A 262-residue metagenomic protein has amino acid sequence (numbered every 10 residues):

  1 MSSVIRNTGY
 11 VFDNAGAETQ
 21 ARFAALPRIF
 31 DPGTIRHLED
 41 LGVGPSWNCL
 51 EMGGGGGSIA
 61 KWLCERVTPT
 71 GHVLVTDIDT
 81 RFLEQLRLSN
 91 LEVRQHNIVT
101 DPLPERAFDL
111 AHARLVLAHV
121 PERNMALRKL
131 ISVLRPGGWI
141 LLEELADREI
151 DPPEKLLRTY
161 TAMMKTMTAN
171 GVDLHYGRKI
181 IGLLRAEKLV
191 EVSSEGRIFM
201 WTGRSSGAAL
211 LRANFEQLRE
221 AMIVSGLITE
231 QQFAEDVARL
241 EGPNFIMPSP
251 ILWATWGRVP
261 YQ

Functional and structural regions predicted by a protein language model:
R6-D31: Class I SAM-dependent methyltransferase Rossmann-like catalytic core, especially the SAM/SAH-binding loop
A25-W47, W62: Conserved alpha-helix/loop element of class I SAM-dependent methyltransferases that forms part of the SAM/SAH-binding
L50-D101, M125: Class I SAM-dependent methyltransferase SAM/SAH-binding core
V99-A111: A short acidic, Gly/Pro-enriched loop at the edge of an enzyme's catalytic core that lines a small-molecule cofactor
D109-N124: A short SAM/SAH-binding and catalytic strip from SAM-dependent methyltransferases
N124-W139: A short glycine-rich, Lys/Arg-flanked "PGG" loop and its adjoining helix->strand segment in the class I
W139-S205, E220, V224-L227: Conserved catalytic/acceptor-binding region of the Class I
R185, V190-Q262: Conserved Class I S-adenosyl-L-methionine
